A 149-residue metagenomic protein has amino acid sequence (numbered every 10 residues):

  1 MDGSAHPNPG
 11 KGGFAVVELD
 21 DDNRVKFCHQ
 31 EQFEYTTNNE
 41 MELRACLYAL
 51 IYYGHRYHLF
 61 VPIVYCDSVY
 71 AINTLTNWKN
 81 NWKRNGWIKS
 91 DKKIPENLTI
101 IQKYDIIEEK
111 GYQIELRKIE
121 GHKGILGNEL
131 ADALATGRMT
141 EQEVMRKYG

Functional and structural regions predicted by a protein language model:
M1-M41, I51-H55, A133, G137-E143 (+1 more regions): RNase H-like nuclease fold core
S4-N8, L47-L130: RNase H catalytic domain
E42, C46: Short, conserved alpha-helix that lines the donor NDP-sugar binding/gating region of sugar-transfer enzymes
